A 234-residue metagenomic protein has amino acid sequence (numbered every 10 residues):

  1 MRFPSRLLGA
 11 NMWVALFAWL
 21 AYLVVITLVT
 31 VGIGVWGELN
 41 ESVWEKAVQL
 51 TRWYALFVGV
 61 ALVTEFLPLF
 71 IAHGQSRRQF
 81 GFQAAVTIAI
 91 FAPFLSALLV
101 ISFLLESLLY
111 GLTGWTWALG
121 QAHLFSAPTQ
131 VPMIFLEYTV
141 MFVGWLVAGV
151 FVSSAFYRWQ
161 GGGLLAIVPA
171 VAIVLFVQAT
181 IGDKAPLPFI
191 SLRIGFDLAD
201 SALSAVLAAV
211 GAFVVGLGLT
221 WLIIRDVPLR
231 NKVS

Functional and structural regions predicted by a protein language model:
M1-W36: Membrane topogenic helices and adjacent juxtamembrane segments
P4, V63-A89: Helix-loop-helix units of permease transmembrane domains in multi-pass membrane transporters, especially ABC
N11-Y22, F82-L104: Selective transmembrane-helix segments that form parts of the transport pathway or gating/packing helices in multipass
L23-L28, A92-S96, A170-D183: Aromatic-anchored segments of alpha-helical transmembrane domains
L28-Q49, I90-W159: Secretory targeting signals
W44-T64: Long, hydrophobic alpha-helical segments
G59, V63-F66, A148-F151, G216-T220: Hydrophobic/aromatic residues in alpha-helical transmembrane segments
I101-E137, R158-S234: Terminal transmembrane helical anchor/hairpin motif
